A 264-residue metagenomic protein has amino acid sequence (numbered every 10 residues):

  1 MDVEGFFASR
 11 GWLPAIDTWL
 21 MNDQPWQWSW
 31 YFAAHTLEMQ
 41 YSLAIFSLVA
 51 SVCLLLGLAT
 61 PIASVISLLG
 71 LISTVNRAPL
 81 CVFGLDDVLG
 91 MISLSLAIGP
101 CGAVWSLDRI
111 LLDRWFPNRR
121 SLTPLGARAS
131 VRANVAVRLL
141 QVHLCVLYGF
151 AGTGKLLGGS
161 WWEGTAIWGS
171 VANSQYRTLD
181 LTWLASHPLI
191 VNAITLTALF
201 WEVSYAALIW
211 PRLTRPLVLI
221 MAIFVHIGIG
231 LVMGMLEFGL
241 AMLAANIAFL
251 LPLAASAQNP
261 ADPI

Functional and structural regions predicted by a protein language model:
M1-I264: Alpha-helical membrane-anchoring segments
